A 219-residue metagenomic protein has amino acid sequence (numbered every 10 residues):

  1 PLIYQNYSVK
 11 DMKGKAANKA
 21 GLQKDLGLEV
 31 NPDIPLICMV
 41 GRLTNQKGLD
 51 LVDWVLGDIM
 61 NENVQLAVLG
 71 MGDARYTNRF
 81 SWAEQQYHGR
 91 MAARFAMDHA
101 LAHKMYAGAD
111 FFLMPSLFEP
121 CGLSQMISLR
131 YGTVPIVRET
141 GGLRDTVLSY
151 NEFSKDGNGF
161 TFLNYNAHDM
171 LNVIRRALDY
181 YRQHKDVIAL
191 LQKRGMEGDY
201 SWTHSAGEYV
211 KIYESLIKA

Functional and structural regions predicted by a protein language model:
P1-A219: Catalytic cores of carbohydrate-active enzymes across secretory and cytosolic contexts
